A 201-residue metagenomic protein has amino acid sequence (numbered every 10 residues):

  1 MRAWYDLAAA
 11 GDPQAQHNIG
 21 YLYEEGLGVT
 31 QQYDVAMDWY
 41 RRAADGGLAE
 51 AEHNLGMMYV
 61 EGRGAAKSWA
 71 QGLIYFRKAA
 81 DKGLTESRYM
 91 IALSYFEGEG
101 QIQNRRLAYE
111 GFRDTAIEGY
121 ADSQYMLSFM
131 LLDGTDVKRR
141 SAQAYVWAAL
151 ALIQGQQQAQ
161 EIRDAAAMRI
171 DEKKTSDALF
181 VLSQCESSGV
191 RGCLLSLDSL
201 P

Functional and structural regions predicted by a protein language model:
M1-L22: N-terminal segments that cap or nucleate solenoid repeat domains
M1-R2, T30-R42, A66-Y75, I102-G111 (+2 more regions): Structural signature of tandem alpha-helical TPR/SEL1-like repeats, specifically the intra-repeat loop/turn
Y5-D6, Y21, L27, Y33-D34 (+4 more regions): Alpha-helical, heptad-rich or low-complexity scaffold/stalk segments that mediate oligomerization or tethering
A9-D12, E25-L27, Q32, D45-A49 (+12 more regions): Short helix-capping/linker turns of helical repeat alpha-solenoids
H17, D38, H53, I74 (+4 more regions): TPR/TPR-like alpha-solenoid signature
N18-E25, N54-E61, R88-E97, G111 (+2 more regions): Hydrophobic face of amphipathic alpha-helices that form TPR/SEL1-like repeat modules and related alpha-solenoid
L22, A43, M58, A79 (+6 more regions): TPR/TPR-like alpha-solenoid repeats
Q156-P201: Terminal, low-structured helical/coil segments at or just beyond the last alpha-helical repeat
